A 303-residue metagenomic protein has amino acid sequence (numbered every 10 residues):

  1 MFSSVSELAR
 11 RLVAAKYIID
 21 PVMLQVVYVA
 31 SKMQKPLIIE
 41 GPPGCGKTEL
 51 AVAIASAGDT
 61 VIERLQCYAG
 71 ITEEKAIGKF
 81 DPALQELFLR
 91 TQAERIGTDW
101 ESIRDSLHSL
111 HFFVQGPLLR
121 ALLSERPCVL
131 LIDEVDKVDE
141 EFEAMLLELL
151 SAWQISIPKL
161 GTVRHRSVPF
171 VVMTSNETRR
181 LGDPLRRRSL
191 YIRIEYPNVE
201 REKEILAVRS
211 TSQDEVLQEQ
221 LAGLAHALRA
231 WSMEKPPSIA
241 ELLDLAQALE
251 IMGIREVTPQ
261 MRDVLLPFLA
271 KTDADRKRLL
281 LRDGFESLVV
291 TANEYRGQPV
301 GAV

Functional and structural regions predicted by a protein language model:
M1-V303: C-terminal regulatory/interaction module of P-loop NTP-utilizing enzymes
